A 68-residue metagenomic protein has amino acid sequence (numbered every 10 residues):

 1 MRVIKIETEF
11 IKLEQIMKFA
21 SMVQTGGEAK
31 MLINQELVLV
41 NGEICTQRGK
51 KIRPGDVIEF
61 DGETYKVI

Functional and structural regions predicted by a protein language model:
M1-I11: A detector for short, charged/polar N-terminal pre-domain segments
E9-K51: A basic, amphipathic helix-loop patch mediating RNA/tRNA/ribosome contacts
T64-I68: Short, Lys/Arg- and Gly-enriched loop/turn segments at beta-strand edges
